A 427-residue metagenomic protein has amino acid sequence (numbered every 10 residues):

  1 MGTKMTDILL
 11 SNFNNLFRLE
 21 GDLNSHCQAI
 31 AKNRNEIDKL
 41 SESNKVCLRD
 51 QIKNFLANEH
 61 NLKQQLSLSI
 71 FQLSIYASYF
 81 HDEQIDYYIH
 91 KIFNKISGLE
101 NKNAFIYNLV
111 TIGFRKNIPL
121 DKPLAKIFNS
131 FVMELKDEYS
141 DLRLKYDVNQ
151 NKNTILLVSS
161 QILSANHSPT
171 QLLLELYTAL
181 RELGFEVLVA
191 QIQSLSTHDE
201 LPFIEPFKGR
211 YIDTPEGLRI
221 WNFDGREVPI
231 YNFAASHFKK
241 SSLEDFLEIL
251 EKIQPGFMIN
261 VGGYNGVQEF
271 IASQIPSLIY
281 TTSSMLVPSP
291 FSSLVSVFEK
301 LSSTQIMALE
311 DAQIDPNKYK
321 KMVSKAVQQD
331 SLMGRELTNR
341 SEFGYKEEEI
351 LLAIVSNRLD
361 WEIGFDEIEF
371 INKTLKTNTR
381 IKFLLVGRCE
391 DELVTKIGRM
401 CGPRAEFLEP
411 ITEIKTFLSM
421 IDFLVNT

Functional and structural regions predicted by a protein language model:
G2-K45, Y88-D213, K252: N-terminal subdomain of nucleotide-sugar transferases
N61, L247-N265: Short N-terminal targeting/anchoring amphipathic segment
T111-K126, I275-G334, E348: Active-site-proximal region of nucleotide-activated glycan assembly enzymes, centered on histidine/acidic-rich loops
V158-S160, T281, I354-N357, V386 (+2 more regions): Short hydrophobic "strand-cap" motifs at the C-terminus of beta-strands
A165-E175, I314-R399, P403: Conserved catalytic-core segment of nucleotide-activated headgroup transferases in glycan assembly
L201-K240: Conserved nucleotide-sugar phosphate-binding/catalytic loop shared by glycosyltransferases and other
R226-P229, G387, E392-I414, M420-F423: Nucleotide-activated donor-binding/catalytic signature segment of Leloir-type glycosyltransferases, i.e., the conserved
I253-F257, S419-T427: Acidic donor-binding loop of glycosyltransferase active sites
